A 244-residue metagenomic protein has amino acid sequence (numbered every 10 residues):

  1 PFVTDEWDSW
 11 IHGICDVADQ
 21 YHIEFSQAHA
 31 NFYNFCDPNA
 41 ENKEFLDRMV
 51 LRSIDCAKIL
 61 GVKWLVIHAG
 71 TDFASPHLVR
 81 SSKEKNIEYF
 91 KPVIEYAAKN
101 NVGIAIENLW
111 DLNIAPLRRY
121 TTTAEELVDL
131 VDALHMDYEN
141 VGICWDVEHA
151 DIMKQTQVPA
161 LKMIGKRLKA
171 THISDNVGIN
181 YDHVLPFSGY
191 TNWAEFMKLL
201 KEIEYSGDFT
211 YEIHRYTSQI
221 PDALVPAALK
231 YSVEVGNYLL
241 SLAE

Functional and structural regions predicted by a protein language model:
P1, F32-F35, T71-A74, D111 (+2 more regions): Conserved radical SAM core fold
P1-I14: Glycine-rich, proline-tolerant flexible connector loops at the mouths of alpha/beta enzymes
F2-T4, A40-K43, R80-S81, H183-S188: Short glycine-enriched, charge-decorated loop/helix-capping segments at active-site entrances that position
D5, C36-N39, L112, F187-G189 (+1 more regions): Surface-exposed loop/turn and secondary-structure junction residues enriched for glycine/proline
D8-I11, N86, L229-V233: Well-ordered, non-membrane alpha-helical segments in soluble/globular domains
H12, V17-Q20, E24, F35-G142 (+1 more regions): Active-site acidic/histidine proton-transfer and metal-coordination neighborhood in alpha/beta enzyme cores
D19, D47, T121-E244: Histidine-acidic metal/acid-base catalytic patches
S26-N31, L65-H68, A105-L109, C144-E148 (+2 more regions): A cross-family glycoside hydrolase active-site/sugar-binding cleft signature
